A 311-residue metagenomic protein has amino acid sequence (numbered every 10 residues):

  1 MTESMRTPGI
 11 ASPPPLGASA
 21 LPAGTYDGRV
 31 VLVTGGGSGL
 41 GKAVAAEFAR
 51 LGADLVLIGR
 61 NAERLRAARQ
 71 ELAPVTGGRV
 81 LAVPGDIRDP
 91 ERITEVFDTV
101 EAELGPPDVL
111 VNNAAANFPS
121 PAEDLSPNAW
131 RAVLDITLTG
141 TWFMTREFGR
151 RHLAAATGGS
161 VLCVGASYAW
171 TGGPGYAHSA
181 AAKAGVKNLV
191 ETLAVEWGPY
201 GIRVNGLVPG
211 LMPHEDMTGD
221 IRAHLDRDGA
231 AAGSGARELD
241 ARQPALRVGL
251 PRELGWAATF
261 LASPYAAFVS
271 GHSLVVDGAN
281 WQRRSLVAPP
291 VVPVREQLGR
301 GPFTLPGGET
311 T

Functional and structural regions predicted by a protein language model:
R6-G17, G206, G229-V269, V276-G278 (+1 more regions): C-terminal helical subdomain
G35-G39: Conserved glycine-rich cofactor-binding loop
V111, G198, R203, V269-G271: Short, small/polar-rich loop/turn modules that mediate ligand/substrate recognition or access, typified
P121-A122, S126-L134, L239: Substrate-binding pocket helix/loop in short-chain dehydrogenase/reductase
T145, A182, V190: Active-site helix of classical SDR
R150, V195-P199, A267: Alpha-helical segment proximal to the catalytic Tyr-Lys
P199, L211-R242, R283-T311: A glycine/serine/threonine-rich, flexible loop-to-helix segment that serves as the NAD(P) cofactor-binding "lid"
